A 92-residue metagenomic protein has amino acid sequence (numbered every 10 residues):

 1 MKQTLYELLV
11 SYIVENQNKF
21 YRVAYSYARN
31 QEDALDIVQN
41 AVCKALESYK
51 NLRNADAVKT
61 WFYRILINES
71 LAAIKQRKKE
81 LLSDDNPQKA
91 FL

Functional and structural regions predicted by a protein language model:
M1-R22, S26, L35, V58: A short, charge-rich alpha-helical start-of-domain segment used by transcription regulators
K2, N40-V58, Q76-R77: Sigma70-family region 2
V10, L35, L52, L66-I67: Conserved short hydrophobic patches within well-ordered secondary structure
Q17, Q39-N40, I67: ATP/adenylate-binding site constellation spanning eukaryotic-like Ser/Thr protein kinases, ABC-transporter
F20, A24, Y49, F62 (+1 more regions): Hydrophobic-face residues of short alpha-helical interaction/recognition segments
Y21, Q31-S48: Conserved RNAP core-binding helix
R53, I67-D84: Arg/Lys-rich amphipathic alpha helix in sigma70-family domain 2
N86-L92: Acidic, proline/glycine-rich intrinsically disordered inter-domain spacer in sigma factors
